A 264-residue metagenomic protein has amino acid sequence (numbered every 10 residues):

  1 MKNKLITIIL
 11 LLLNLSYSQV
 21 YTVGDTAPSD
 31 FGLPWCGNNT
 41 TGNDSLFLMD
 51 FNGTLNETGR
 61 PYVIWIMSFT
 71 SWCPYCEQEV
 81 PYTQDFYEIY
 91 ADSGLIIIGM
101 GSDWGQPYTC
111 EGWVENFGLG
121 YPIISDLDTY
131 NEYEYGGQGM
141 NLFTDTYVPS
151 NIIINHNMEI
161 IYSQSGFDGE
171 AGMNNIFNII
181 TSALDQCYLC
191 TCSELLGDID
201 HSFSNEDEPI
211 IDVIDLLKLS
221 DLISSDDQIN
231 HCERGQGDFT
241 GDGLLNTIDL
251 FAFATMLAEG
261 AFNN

Functional and structural regions predicted by a protein language model:
M1-K4: Positively charged n-region of N-terminal signal peptides that target proteins for export
T7-S18: Hydrophobic h-region of N-terminal signal peptides that target proteins for export in Gram-negative bacteria
S18-N56: N-terminal "domain-start" segment that seeds a small globular fold
F47-E77, T83, I97: Short active-site neighborhood of thiol/selenol oxidoreductases, capturing the structured segment around
G59-W65, A91-I98, F117-P122, V148-P149 (+1 more regions): Loop/turn elements at helix/coil->beta-strand transitions in domains of secreted/extracellular proteins
Y75-G118, T129-G137: Structural microenvironment flanking redox-active thiols in thiol-disulfide oxidoreductases
F117-L119, L127-I179: Thiol/disulfide oxidoreductase modules built on the thioredoxin-like
D185-N264: Cellulosome-associated attachment modules in secreted, modular CAZymes
